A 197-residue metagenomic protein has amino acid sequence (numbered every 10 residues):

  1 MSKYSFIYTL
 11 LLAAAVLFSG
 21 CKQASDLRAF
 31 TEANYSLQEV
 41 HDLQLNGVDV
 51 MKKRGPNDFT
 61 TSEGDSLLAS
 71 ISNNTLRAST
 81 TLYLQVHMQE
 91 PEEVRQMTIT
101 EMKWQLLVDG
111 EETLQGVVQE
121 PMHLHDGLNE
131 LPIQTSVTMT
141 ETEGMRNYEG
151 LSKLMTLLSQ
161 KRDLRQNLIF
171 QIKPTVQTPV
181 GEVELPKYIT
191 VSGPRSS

Functional and structural regions predicted by a protein language model:
M1-Y8: Bacterial N-terminal signal peptides that target proteins for export
L17-G20: C-terminal motif of bacterial Sec signal peptides marking the signal peptidase cleavage site
K22-S197: Extracellular/lumenal and peripheral-membrane lipid-interaction modules
